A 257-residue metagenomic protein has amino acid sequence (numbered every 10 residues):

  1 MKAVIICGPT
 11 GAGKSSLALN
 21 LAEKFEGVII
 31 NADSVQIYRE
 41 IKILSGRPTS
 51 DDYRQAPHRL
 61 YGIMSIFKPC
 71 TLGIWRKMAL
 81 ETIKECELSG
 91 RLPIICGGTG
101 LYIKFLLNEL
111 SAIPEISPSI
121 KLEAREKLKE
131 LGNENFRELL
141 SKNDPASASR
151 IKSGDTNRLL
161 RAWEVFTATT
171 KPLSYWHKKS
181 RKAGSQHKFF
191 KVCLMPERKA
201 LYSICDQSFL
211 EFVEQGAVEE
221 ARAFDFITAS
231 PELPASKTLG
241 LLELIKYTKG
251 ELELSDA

Functional and structural regions predicted by a protein language model:
M1-A257: Phosphate/pyrophosphate-binding catalytic cores of soluble transferases and nucleic-acid-acting enzymes
